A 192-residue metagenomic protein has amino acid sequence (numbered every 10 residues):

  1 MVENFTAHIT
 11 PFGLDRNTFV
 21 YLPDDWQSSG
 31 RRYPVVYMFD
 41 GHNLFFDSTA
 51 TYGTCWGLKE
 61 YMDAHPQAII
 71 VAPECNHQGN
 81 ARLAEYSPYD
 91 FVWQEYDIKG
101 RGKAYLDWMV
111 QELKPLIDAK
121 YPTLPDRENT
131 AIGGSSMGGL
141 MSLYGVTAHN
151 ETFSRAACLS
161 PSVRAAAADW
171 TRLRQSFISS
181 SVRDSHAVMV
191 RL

Functional and structural regions predicted by a protein language model:
M1-L192: Non-catalytic cap/lid and distal C-terminal segments of serine-dependent acyl enzymes
